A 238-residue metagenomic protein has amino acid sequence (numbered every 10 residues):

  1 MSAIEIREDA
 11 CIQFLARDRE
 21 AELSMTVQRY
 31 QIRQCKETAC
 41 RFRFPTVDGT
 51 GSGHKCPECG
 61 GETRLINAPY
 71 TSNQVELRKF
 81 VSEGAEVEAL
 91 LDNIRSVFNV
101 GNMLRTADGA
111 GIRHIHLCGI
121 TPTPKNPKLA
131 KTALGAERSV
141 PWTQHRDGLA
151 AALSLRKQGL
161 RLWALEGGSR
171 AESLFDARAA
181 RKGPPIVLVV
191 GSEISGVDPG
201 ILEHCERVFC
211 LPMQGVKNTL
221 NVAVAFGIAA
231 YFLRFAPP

Functional and structural regions predicted by a protein language model:
V27-C35, T50-G51: Flanking scaffold residues of small Cys/His-coordinated metal-binding clusters
C35-E37, C56-C59: Short cysteine-rich clusters marking metal-coordination/redox-active sites
C40-P45, T63-L65: Short functional micro-motifs and their immediate structural scaffolds
R43-P45, D198-P238: Structured adenosyl-cofactor binding patch, chiefly the S-adenosyl-L-methionine
T46-H54: Short linker/helix segments within small regulatory modules
Q74-S169, R234-F235: RNA substrate-binding interface of SAM-dependent RNA methyltransferases
G167-Q214: Active-site/ligand-binding-proximal alpha/beta "capping" segment
